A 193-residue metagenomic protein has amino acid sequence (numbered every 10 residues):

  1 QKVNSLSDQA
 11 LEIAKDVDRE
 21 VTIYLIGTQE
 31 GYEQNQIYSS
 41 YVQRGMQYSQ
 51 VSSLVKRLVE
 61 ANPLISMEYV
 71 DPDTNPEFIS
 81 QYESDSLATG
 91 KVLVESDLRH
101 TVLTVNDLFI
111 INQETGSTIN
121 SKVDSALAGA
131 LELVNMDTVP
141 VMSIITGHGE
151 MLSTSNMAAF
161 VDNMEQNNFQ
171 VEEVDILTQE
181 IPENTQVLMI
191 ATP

Functional and structural regions predicted by a protein language model:
Q1-P193: Short, surface-exposed patches at the edges or C-terminal ends of soluble domains, predominantly
